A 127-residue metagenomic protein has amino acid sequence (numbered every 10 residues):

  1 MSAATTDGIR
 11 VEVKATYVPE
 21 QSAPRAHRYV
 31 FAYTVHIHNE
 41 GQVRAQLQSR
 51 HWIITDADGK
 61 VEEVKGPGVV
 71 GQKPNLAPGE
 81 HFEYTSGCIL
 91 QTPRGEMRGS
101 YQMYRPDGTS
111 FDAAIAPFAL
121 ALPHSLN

Functional and structural regions predicted by a protein language model:
M1-H27: Low-complexity, acidic Ser/Thr/Pro/Gly-rich terminal tails and inter-domain linkers that flank the onset of structured
S22-A23, R44, Q91-G95: Short glycine/serine/proline-enriched coil/turn segments at secondary-structure junctions
R28-T34: Short, solvent-exposed loop/turn segments enriched in Ser/Thr/Gly
I37-G41: Asparagine-centered strand-capping/turn motif at beta-strand->loop junctions
V43-E62, M103: Short acidic, flexible loop segments centered on an aromatic residue
E62-R94: Intrinsically disordered, low-complexity Pro/Gly/Ser/Thr-rich segments with frequent PxxP/GP/PP motifs and embedded
I89-N127: Terminal connector regions
